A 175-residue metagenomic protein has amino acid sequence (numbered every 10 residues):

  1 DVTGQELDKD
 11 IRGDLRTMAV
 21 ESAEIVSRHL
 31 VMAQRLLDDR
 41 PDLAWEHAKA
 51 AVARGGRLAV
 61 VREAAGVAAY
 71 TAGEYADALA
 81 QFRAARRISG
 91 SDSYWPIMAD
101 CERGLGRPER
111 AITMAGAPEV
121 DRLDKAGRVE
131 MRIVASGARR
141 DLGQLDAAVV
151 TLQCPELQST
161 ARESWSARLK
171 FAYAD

Functional and structural regions predicted by a protein language model:
L15-E21, K49-R57, F82-G90, A117-K125 (+1 more regions): Solenoid-like repeat scaffolds
T17-A53, A64, Y70: Alpha-helical segment of the N-proximal tetratricopeptide repeat
M32, A64-A65, M98, A135 (+2 more regions): Structural register within alpha-helical repeat arrays
R35, A68, A99-C101, A138: Residue-level signature for tetratricopeptide repeat
L37-D39, A72, L105, L142: Structural motif corresponding to the intra-repeat A-B loop/turn of tetratricopeptide repeats
